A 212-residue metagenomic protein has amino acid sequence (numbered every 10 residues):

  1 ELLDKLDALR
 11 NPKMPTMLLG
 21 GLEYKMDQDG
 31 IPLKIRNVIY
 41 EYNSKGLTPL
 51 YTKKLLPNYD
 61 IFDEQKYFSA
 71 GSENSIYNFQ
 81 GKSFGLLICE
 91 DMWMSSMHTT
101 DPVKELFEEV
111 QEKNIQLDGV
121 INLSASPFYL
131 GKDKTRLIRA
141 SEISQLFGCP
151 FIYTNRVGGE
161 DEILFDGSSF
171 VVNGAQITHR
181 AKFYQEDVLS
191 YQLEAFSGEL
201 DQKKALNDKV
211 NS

Functional and structural regions predicted by a protein language model:
E1-S212: Enzyme catalytic cores with a strong preference for nitrogen-chemistry domains
